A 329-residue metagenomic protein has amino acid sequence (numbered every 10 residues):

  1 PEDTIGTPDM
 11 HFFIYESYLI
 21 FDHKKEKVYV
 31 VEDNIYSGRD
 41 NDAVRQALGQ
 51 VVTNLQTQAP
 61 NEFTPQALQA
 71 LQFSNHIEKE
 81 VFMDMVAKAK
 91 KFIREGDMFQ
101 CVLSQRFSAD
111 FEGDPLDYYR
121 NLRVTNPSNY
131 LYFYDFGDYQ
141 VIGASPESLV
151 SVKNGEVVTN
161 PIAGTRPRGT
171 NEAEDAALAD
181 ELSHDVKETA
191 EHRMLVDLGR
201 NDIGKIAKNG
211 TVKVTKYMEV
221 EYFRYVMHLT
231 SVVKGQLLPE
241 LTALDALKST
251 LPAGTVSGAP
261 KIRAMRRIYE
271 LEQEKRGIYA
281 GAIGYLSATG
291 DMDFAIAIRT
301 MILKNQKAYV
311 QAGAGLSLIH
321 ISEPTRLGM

Functional and structural regions predicted by a protein language model:
P1-S322, R326: Extended alpha-helical targeting/anchoring segments, especially N-terminal organellar/secretory targeting helices
